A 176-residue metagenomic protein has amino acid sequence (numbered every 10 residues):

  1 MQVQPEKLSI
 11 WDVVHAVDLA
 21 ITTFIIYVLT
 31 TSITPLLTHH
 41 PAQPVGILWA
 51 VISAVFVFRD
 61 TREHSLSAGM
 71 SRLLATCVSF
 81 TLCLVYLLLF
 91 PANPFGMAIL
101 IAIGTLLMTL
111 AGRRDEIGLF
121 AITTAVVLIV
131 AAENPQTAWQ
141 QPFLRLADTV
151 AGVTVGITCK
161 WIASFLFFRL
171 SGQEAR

Functional and structural regions predicted by a protein language model:
M1-I122, V126-R176: Alpha-helical transmembrane segments and their membrane-interface boundaries that form or gate the permeation pathway
